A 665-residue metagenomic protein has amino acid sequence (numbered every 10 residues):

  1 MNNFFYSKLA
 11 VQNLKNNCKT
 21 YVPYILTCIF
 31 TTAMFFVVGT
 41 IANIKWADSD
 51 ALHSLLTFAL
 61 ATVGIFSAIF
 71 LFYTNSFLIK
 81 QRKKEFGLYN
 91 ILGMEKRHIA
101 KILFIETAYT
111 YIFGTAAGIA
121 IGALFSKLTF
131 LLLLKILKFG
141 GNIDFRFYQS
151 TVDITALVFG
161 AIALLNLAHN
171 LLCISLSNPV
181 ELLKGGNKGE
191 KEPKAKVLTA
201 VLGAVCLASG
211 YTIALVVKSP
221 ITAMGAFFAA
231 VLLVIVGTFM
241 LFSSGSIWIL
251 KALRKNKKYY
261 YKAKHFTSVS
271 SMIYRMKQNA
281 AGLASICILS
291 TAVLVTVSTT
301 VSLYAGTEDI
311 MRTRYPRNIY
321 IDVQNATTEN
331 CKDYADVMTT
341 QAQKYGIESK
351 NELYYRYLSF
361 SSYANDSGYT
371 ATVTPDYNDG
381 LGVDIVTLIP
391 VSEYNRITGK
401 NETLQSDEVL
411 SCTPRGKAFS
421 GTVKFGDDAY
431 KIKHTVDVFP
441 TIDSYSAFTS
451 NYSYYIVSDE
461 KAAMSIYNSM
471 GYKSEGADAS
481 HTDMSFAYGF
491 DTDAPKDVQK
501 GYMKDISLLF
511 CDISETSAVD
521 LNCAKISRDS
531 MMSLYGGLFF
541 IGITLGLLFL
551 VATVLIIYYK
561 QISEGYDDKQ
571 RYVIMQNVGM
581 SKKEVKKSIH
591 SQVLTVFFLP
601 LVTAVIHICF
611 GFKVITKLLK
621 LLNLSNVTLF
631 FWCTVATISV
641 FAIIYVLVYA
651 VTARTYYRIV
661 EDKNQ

Functional and structural regions predicted by a protein language model:
M1-T32, E192-V197, C206, L241-S290 (+1 more regions): N-terminal Sec/SRP start-transfer signal
N3-F5, L176-E190, Y566-D567, Y657-Q665: Short cytosolic juxtamembrane segments of multi-pass membrane proteins
K19-W46, D50-K84, T107-A117, I121 (+6 more regions): Hydrophobic alpha-helical transmembrane segments of multi-pass inner-membrane transport and secretion
T40-D50, I119-T151, A208-G225, P600-K663: Short helix-loop junctions at transmembrane helix boundaries
Y73, Q81, C173, S219 (+5 more regions): Juxtamembrane interface at the cytosolic side of transmembrane helices
Y109-L253: Hydrophobic alpha-helical segments
I310-Q324, E329-V551: Basic-flanked hydrophobic alpha-helices used for secretion and membrane insertion
